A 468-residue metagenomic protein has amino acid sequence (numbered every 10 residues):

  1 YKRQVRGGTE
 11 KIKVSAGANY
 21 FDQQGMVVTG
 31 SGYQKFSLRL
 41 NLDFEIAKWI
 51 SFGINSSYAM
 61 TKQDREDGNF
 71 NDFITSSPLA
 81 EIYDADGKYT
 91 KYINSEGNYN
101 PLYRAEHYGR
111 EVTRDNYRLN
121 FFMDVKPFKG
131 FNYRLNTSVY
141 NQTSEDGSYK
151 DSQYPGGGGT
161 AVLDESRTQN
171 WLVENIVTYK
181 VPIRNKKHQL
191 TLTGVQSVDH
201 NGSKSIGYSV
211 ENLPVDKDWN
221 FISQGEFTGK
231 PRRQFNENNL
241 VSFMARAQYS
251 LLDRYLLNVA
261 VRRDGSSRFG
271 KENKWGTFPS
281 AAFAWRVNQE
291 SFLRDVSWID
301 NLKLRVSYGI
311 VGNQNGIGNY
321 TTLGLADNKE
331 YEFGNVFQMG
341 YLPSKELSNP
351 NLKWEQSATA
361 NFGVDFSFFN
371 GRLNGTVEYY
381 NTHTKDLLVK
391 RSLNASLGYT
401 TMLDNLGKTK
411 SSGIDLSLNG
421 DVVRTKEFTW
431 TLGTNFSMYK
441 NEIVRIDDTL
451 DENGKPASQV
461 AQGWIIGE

Functional and structural regions predicted by a protein language model:
K2-E66, Y117-N120: Transmembrane beta-barrel wall of Gram-negative outer-membrane proteins
R3, F70-L102: Acidic, glycine-rich flexible loop segments
S31-G32, G68-F70, D295-D300: Short, glycine-/polar-rich solvent-exposed loops and beta-turns at beta-strand/coil boundaries
N41-I50, N55-M60, N94-K150, T160-E468: Extracellular/periplasmic, surface-exposed regions of secreted and cell-surface proteins
T61-S77, I446-L450: Low-complexity intrinsically disordered tracts that form flexible linkers/tails across taxa
R65-D67, G87, V112: Immediate N-terminus of the mature polypeptide
P155-G158: Flexible, solvent-exposed loop segments that connect beta-strands
